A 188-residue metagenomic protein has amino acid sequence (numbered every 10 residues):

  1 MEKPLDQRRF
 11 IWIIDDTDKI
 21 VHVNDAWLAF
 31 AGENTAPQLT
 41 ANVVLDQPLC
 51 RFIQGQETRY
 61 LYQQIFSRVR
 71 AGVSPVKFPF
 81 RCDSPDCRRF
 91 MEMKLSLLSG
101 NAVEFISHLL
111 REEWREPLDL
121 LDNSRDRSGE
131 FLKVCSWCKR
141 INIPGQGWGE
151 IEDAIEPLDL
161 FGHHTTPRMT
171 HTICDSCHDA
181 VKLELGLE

Functional and structural regions predicted by a protein language model:
M1-D16, L45, I65-A71, L97-E188: PAS-family sensory modules
R8-F10, I14-L121: Sensory/regulatory domains in signal-transduction proteins
